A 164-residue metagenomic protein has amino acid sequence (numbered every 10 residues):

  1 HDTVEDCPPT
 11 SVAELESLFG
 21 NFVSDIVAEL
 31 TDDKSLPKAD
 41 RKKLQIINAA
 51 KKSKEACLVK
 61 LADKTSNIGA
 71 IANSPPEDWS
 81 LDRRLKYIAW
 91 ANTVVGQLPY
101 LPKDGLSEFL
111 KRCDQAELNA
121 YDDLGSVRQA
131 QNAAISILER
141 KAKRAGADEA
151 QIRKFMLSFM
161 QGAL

Functional and structural regions predicted by a protein language model:
D2-G162: Active-site helical microenvironments for divalent-metal-assisted chemistry
